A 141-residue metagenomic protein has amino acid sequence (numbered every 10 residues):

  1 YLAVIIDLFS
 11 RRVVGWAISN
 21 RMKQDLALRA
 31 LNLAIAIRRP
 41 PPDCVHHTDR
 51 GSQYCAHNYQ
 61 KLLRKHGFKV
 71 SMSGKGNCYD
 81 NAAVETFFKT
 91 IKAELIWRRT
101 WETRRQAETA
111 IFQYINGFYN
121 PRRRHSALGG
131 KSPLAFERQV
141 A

Functional and structural regions predicted by a protein language model:
Y1-A141: Charged DNA-binding/catalytic regions of mobile-element recombinases
